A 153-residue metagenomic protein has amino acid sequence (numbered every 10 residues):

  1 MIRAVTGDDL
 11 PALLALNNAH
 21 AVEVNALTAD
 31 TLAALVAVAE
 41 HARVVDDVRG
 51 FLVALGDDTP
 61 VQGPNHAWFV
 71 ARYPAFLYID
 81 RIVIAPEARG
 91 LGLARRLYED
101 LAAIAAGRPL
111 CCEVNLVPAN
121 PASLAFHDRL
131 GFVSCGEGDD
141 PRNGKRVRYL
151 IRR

Functional and structural regions predicted by a protein language model:
M1-A15: A short beta-loop-alpha structural element at the N-terminal edge of CoA-dependent acyl/N-acetyltransferase catalytic
H20-D47, T59: Active-site rim helix/loop that mediates acceptor-substrate recognition in acyltransferases
V53-R81: Conserved acyl-donor/pantetheine-binding loop and adjacent beta-alpha core of acyl/acetyltransferases and related
A71, D139-R153: C-terminal "cap" of GNAT-fold acetyltransferases
D80-R89, N115-V117: A short, internal acetyl-CoA/4′-phosphopantetheine-binding micro-motif in the GNAT/acyltransferase core
I84, G90-A103, R129: Conserved acetyl-CoA-binding loop-helix of GNAT-fold acetyltransferases
R95, V117-E137: Conserved active-site alpha-helix within GNAT-family acetyltransferase domains
A105-V117: Conserved GNAT acetyl-CoA-binding A-motif
